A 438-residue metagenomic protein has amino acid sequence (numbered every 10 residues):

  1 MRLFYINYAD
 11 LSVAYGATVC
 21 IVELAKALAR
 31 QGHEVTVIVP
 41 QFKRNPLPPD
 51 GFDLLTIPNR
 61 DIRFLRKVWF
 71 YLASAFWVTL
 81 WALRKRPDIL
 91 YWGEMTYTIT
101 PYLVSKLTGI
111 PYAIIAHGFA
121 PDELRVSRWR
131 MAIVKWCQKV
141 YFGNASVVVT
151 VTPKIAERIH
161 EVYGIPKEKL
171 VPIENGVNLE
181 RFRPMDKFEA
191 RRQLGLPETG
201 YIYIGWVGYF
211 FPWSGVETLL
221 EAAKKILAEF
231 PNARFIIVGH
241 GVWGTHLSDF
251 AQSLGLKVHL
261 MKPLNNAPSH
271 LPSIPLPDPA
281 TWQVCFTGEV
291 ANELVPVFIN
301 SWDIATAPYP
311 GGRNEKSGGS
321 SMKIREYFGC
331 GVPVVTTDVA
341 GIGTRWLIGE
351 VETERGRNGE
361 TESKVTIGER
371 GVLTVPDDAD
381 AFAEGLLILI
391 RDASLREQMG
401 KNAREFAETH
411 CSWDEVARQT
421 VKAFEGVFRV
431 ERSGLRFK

Functional and structural regions predicted by a protein language model:
F4, P197-A223, I236: Conserved donor-binding/catalytic core segment of Leloir-type glycosyltransferases
W69-A73, T108-A113, P121-Y141, E161: Nucleotide-sugar donor phosphate/pyrophosphate-binding loop at the beta->alpha transition of glycosyltransferases
F76-L83, I99, L103-L107, R130-T150: Membrane-proximal helix-turn-helix segments that form the acceptor-binding/catalytic region of lipid-linked
W92-Y97, A116: Short His-centered aromatic/hydrophobic patch
K154, G176: Carbohydrate-associated surface elements
L247-P296, V351: Nucleotide-activated donor-binding/catalytic signature segment of Leloir-type glycosyltransferases, i.e., the conserved
E289-F298, A305-F328, V335-E350, E362: Nucleotide-sugar-dependent
I324, L347-A379, I388-A393: Conserved acidic donor-binding segment of nucleotide-sugar-dependent glycosyltransferases
